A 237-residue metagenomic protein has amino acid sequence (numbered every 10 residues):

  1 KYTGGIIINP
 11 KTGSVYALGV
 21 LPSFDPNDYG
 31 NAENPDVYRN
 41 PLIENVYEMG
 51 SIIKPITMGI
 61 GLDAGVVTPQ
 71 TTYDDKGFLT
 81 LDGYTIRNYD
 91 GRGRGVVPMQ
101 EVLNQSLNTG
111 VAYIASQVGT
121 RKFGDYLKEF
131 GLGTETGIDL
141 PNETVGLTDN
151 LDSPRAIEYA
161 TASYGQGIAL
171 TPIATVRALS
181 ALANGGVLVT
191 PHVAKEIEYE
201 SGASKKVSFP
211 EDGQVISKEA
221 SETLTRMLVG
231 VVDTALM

Functional and structural regions predicted by a protein language model:
T3-S51, I56-M237: Beta-lactam-recognizing serine transpeptidase/beta-lactamase-like catalytic domain environment
